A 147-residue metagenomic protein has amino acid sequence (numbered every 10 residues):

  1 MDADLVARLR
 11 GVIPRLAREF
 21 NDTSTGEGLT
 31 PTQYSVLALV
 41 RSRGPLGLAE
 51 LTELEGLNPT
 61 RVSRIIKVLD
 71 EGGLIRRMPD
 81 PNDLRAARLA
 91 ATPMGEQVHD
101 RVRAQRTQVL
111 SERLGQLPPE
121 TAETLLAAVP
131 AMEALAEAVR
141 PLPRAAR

Functional and structural regions predicted by a protein language model:
M1-D4, E123-R147: C-terminal regulatory/oligomerization modules of transcriptional regulators
M1-P31, A146-R147: N-terminal leader segment of winged-helix/HTH proteins
D2-V6, R10, T30, P59 (+3 more regions): Short, structured helix-loop boundary elements
V6, R10, Q33, L37 (+3 more regions): Generic structural concept
F20-R61, I66, G72-L74, R88: N-terminal helix-turn-helix DNA-binding core of bacterial DNA-binding proteins
P45, K67-P130: Charged, amphipathic alpha-helical coiled-coil/dimerization segments
